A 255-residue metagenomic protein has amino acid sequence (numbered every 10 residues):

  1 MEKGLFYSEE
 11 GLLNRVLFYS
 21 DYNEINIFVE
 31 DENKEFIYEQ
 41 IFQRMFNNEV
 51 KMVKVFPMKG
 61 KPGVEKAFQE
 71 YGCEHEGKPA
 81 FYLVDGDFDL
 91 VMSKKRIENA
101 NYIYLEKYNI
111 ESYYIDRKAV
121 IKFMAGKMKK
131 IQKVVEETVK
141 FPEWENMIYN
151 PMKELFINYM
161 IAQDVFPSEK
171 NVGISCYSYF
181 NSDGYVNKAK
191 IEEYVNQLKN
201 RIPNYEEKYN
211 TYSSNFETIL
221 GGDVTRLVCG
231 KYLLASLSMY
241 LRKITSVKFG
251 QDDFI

Functional and structural regions predicted by a protein language model:
M1-I255: Acidic, divalent-metal-binding catalytic cores of TOPRIM and closely related two-metal-ion phosphodiester/pyrophosphate
